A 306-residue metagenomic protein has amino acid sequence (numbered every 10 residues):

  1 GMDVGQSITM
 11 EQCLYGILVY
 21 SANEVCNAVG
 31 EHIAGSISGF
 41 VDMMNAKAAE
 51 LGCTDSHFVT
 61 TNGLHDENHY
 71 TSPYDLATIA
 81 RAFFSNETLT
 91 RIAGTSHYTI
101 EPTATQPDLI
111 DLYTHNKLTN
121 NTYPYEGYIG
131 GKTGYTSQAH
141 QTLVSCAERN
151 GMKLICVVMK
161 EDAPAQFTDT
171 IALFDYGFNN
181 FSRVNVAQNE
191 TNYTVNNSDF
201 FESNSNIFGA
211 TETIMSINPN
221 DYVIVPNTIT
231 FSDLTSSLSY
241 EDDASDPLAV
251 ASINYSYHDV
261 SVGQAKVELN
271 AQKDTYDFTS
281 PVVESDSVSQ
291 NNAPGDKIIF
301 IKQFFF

Functional and structural regions predicted by a protein language model:
G1-Y74, A80-E87: Active-site-adjacent loops and short helices of periplasmic peptidoglycan-processing enzymes
C53-T54, N68-Y70, Y74-D75, A80-F306: Domain-terminus/edge residues, biased toward the C-terminal soluble/receptor-binding domains of extracytoplasmic
